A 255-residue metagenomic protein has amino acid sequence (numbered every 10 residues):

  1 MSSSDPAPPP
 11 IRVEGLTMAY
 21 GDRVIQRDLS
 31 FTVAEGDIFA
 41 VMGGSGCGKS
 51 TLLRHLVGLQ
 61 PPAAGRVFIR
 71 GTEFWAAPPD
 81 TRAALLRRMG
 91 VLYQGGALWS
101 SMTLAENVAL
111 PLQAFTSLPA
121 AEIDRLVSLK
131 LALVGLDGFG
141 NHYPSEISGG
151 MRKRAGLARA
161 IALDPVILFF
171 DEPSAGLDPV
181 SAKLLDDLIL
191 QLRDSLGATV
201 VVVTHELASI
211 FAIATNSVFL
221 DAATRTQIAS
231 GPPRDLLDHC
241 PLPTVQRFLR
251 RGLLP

Functional and structural regions predicted by a protein language model:
M42-G44: The feature captures the beta-strand-to-loop junction immediately N-terminal to the Walker
V57: Helix-to-loop junction immediately C-terminal to a conserved catalytic motif
R66-A84: ABC ATPase NBD Q-loop/coupling interface
E73, A120-F139: Conserved ABC ATPase "signature" region
Y143-I147, M151: Conserved ABC ATPase signature
A162-V166: A short, proline-enriched helix->beta-strand linker immediately N-terminal to the Walker B motif in ABC-type P-loop
L168-D171: Catalytic Walker B motif of ABC-type/P-loop ATPase nucleotide-binding domains
